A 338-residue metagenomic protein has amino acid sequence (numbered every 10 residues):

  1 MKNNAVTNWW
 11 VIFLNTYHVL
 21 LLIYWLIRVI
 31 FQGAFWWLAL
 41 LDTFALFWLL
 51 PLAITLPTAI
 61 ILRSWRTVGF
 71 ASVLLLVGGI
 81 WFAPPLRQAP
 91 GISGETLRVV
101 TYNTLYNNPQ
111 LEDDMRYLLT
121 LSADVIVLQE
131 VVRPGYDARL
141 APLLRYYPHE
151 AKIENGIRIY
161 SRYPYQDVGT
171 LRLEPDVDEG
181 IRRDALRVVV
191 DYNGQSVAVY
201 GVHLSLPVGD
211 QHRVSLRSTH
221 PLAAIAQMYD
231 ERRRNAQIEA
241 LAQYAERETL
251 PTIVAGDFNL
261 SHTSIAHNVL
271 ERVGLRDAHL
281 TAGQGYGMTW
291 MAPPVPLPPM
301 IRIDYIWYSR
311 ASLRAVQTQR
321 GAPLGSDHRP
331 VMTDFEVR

Functional and structural regions predicted by a protein language model:
K2-L140: N-terminal, active-site-proximal structural segment of metallo-dependent hydrolase catalytic domains
V99, L105-L119, E130-R338: Soluble catalytic domains of enzymes that build or remodel membrane lipids, polysaccharides, and related
